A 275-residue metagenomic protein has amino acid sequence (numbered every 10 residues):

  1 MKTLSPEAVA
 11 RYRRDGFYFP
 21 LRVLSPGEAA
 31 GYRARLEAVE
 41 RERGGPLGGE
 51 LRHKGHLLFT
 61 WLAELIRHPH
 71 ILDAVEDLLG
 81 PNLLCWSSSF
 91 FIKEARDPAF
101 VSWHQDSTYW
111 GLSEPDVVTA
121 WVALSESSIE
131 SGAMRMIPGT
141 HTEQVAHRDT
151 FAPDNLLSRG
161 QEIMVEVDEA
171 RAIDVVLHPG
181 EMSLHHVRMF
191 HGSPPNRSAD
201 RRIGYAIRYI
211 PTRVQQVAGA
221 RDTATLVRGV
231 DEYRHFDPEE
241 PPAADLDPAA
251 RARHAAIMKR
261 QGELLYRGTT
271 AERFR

Functional and structural regions predicted by a protein language model:
M1-L112, D149: Non-heme Fe(II)-dependent double-stranded beta-helix
L24-P26, F91-K93, T108, S127-I129 (+3 more regions): Short, solvent-exposed loop/turn segments at secondary-structure junctions
E42, M189-F190, P194-R275: Non-heme Fe(II)/2-oxoglutarate
L58, W86, D116, E130-G132 (+2 more regions): Residues that flank catalytic or metal-binding motifs in active/ligand-binding sites
P81, S107, L112-S113, V122-A133 (+2 more regions): Active-site region of the double-stranded beta-helix
H104, G111-I129, V176-H178, L184 (+1 more regions): Short, conserved beta-strand element in jelly-roll/cupin
L112-D116, V167, R197-R201: A generic structural micro-feature
I129-P194: Double-stranded beta-helix
